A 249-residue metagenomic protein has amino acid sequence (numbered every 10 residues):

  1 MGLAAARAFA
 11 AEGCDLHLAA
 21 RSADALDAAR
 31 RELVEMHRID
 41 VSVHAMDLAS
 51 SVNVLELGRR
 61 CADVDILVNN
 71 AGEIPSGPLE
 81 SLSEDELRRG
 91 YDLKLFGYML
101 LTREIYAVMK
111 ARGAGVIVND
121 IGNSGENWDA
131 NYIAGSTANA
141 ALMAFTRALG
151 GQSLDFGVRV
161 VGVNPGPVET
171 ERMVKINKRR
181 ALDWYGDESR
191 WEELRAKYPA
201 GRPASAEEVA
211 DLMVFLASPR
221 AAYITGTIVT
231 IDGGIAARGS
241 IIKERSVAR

Functional and structural regions predicted by a protein language model:
M1-H17: Canonical Rossmann dinucleotide-binding motif of NAD(H)/NADP(H)-dependent dehydrogenases/reductases, specifically
P78-L79, E86-Y91, L194: Substrate-binding pocket helix/loop in short-chain dehydrogenase/reductase
M99, R202-I231, A236-A237: C-terminal substrate-recognition "lid" of short-chain dehydrogenase/reductases
T102-R103, R147: A short, exposed helix-loop element centered on a Lys and neighboring polar residues
A107, G151-Q152, A222: Alpha-helical segment proximal to the catalytic Tyr-Lys
V118-A141, T146-D155, P167-V168: Catalytic loop of short-chain dehydrogenase/reductase
L154, R159, I224-G226: Short, small/polar-rich loop/turn modules that mediate ligand/substrate recognition or access, typified
